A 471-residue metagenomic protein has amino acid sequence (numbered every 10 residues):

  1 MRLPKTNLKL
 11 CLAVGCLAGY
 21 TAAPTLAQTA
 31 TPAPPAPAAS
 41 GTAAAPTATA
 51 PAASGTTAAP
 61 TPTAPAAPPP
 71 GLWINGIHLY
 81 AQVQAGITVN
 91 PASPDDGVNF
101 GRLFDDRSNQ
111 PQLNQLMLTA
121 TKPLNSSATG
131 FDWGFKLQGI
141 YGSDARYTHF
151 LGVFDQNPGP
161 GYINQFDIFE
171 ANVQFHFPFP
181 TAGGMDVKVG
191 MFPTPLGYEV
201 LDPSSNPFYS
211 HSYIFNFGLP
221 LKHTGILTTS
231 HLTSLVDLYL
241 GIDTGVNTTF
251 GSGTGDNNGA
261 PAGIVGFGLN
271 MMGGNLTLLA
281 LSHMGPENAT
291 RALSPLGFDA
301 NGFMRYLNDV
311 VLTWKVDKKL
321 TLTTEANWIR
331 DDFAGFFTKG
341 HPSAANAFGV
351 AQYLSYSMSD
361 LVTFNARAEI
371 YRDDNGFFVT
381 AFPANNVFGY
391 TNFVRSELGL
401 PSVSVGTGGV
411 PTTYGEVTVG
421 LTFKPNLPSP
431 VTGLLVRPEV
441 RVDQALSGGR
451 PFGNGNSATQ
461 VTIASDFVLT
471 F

Functional and structural regions predicted by a protein language model:
R2-R102, F382, Y390-V405, F471: N-terminal periplasmic/intermembrane-space "pro-region" immediately following the signal or transit peptide
A64-L79, L124-G134, P178-M185, L235 (+5 more regions): Short loop/turn motifs that connect adjacent beta-strands in outer-membrane beta-barrel proteins
G76-G86, G134-I140, D186-G190, G241 (+4 more regions): Outer-envelope exported proteins of Gram-negative bacteria
H78, L103-D144, Q352-F364, Y371-R372: Glycine- and aromatic-enriched membrane insertion/assembly motifs of diderm outer-membrane and organelle channel
A81, L113, L118-K122, E170-F175 (+9 more regions): Residues on the lipid-exposed face of transmembrane beta-strands in outer-membrane beta-barrel proteins
A92-S108, A145-L269, T277-P295, N385-F388 (+1 more regions): Surface-exposed coil loops of outer-membrane beta-barrel proteins
F104-D105, A145-T148, Q156-G161, M272 (+2 more regions): Outer-membrane beta-barrel pore domains
A120-D144, T229-L240, V311-D331: Surface-exposed extracellular loop regions of Gram-negative outer-membrane beta-barrel proteins
